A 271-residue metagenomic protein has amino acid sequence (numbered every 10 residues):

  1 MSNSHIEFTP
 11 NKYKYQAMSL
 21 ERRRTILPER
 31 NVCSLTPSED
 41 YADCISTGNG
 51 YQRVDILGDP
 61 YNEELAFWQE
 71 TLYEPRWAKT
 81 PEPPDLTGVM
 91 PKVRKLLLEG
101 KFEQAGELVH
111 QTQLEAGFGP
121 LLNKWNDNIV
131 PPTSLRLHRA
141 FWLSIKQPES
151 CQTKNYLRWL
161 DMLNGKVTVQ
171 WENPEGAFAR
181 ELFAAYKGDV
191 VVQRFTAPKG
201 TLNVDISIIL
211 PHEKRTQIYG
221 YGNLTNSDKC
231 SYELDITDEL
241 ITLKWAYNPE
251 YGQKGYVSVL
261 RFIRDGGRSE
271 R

Functional and structural regions predicted by a protein language model:
S2-R271: Aromatic-residue-lined binding/catalytic grooves and analogous aromatic/hydrophobic interfacial grooves in multimeric
